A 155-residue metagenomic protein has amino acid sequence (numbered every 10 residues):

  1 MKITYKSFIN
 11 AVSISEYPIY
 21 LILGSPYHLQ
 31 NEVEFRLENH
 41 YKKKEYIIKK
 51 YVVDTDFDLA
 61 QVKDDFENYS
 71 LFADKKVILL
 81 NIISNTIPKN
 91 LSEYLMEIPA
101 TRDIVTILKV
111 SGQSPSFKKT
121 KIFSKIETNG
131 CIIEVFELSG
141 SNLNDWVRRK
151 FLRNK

Functional and structural regions predicted by a protein language model:
M1-K155: Conserved beta/loop motifs at nucleotide-recognition and modification sites
